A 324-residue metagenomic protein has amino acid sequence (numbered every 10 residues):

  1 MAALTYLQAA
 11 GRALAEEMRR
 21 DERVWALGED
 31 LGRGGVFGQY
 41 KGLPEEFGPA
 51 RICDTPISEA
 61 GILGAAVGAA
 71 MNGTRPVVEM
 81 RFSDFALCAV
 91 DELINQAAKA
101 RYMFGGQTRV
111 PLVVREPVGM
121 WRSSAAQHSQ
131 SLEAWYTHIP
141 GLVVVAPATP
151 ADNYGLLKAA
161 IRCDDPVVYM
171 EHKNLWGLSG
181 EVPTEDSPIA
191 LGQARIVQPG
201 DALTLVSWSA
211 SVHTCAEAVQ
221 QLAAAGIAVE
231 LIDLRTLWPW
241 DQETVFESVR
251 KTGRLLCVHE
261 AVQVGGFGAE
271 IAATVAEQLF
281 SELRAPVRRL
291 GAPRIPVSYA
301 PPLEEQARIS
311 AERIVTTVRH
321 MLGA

Functional and structural regions predicted by a protein language model:
M1-P166, E305: Thiamine diphosphate
G35-E46, E59, T108-V113, W121-S123 (+1 more regions): Thiamine diphosphate
Y169: Non-catalytic, usually N-terminal nucleic-acid engagement modules in DNA/RNA processing proteins
